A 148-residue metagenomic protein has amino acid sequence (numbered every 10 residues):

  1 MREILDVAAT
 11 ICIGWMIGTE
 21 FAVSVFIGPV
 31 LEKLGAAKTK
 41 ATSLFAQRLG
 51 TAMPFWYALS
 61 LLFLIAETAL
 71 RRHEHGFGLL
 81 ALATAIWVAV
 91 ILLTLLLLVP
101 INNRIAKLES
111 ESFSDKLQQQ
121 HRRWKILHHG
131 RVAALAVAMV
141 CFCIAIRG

Functional and structural regions predicted by a protein language model:
R2-G14, E74-A89: Interfacial segments of alpha-helical transmembrane regions
R2-S60, N103-R122: Interfacial loop at the N-terminal end of multi-pass membrane proteins
M53-A66, R131-V140: Core segments of transmembrane alpha-helices that mediate helix-helix packing or line hydrophobic substrate/ligand
A66-H75: Juxtamembrane helix-break-helix junctions at the cytosolic face of small multi-pass alpha-helical membrane proteins
V88-L96: Mid-bilayer segments of alpha-helical transmembrane spans in multi-pass integral membrane proteins that mediate
R122-G130: Loop-to-transmembrane boundary segments
F142-G148: Juxtamembrane boundary at the C-terminal end of a transmembrane helix
